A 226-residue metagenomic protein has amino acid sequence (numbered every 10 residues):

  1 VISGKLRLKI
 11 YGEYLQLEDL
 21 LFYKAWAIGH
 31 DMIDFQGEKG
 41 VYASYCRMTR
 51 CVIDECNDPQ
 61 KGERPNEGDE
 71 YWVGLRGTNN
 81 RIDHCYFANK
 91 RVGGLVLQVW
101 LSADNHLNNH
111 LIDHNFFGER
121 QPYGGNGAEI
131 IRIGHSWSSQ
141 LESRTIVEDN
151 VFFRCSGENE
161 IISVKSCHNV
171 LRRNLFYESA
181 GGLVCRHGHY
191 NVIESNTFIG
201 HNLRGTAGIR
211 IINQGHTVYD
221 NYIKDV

Functional and structural regions predicted by a protein language model:
I2-E18, F22-S44, G62-G77: Extracellular beta-strand-rich solenoid/capping regions of secreted or surface-exposed proteins that bind or remodel
S3, K9, Q16, D34 (+8 more regions): Extracellular beta-strand solenoid repeats
L6, E70-G74, G125, H135-D149 (+1 more regions): Right-handed parallel beta-helix
K9, G40, P65, G74-L75 (+6 more regions): Residue-level marker of regulatory loop/turn positions in helix-turn-helix DNA-binding domains and in histidine
E13-K24, Y42-N57, T78-R91, H106-P122 (+5 more regions): Right-handed parallel beta-helix
R76, D83, G94-N115, A128-R132 (+1 more regions): Aromatic- and glycine-enriched pocket-lining scaffold segments that form the walls of small-molecule binding clefts
G134-S136, C167, G188: Active-site beta-loop-alpha junctions enriched in small/polar residues
